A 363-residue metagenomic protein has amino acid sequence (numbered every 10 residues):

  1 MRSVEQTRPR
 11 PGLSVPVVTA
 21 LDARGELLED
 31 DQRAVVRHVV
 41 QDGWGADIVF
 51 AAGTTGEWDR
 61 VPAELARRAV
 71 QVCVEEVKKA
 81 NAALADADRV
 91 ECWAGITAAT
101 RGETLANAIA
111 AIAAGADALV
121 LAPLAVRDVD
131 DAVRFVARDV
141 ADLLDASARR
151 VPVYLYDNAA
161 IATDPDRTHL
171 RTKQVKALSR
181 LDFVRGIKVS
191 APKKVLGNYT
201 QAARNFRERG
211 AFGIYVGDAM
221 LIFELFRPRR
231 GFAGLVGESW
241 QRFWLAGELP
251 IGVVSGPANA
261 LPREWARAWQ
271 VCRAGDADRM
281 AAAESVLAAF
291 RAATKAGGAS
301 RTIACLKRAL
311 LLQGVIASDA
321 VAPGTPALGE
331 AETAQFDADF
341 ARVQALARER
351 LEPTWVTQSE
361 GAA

Functional and structural regions predicted by a protein language model:
R2-E5, S14-A20, H38, D42-A46 (+1 more regions): C-terminal alpha-helical cap/extension of soluble enzyme domains
R2-T172, T325-L328, L346-A362: Active-site beta->alpha loop and helix N-cap motifs at the rims of alpha/beta catalytic domains
P11, A52-T55, A94, R185 (+3 more regions): Short glycine-rich loop/turn motifs that provide flexible caps or phosphate-binding loops at active sites
D30, E64, G102, A106 (+7 more regions): Generic alpha-helical secondary structure signal
R33, R67, Q71, L105 (+4 more regions): Generic alpha-helical structural signal
V72, D142, A177, R267 (+1 more regions): Alpha-helical scaffold segments in soluble metabolic enzymes
L144-R149, D157-A299: Catalytic alpha/beta core domains of metabolic enzymes, predominantly
